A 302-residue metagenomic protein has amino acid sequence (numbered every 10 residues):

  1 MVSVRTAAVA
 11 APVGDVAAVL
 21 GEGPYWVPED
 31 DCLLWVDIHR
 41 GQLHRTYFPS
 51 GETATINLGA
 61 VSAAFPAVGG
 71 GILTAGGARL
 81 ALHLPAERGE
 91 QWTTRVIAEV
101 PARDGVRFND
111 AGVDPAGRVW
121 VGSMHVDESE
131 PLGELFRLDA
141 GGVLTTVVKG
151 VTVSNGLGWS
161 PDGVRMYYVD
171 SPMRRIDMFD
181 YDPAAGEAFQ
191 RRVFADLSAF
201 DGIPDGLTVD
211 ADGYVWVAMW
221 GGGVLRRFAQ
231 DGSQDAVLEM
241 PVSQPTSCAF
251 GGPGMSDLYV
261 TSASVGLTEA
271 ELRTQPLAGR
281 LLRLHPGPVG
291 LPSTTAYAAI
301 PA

Functional and structural regions predicted by a protein language model:
V9-D15, G51-N57, T94-P101, G142-K149 (+2 more regions): A short beta-strand motif characteristic of beta-propeller blades
D15-D30, L58-G76, A102-R118, V147-R165 (+3 more regions): Beta-rich, blade/repeat-based domains predominating in secreted/periplasmic proteins but also intracellular
V27-E29, L33-H39, I72-A78, V119-S129 (+4 more regions): Conserved beta-strand positions in repeat-built beta-propeller and related beta-rich domains
Q42-H44, R79-A81, G133-F136, R175-D177 (+2 more regions): A short loop-to-beta-strand structural motif that recurs across blades of beta-propeller domains
L84-G89, F179-E187, P286-L291: Short loop/turn segments immediately following beta-strands, especially the blade-tip and inter-blade linker loops
Q91-K149: Hydrophobic alpha-helical segments and helix pairs
R175, F179, D196-S233: Loop/turn-rich, solvent-exposed surfaces of beta-rich toroidal or solenoidal domains
A249-A302: Blade-level signature of beta-propeller repeat domains, shared across WD40, Kelch, NHL, RCC1 and BNR/Asp-box propellers
